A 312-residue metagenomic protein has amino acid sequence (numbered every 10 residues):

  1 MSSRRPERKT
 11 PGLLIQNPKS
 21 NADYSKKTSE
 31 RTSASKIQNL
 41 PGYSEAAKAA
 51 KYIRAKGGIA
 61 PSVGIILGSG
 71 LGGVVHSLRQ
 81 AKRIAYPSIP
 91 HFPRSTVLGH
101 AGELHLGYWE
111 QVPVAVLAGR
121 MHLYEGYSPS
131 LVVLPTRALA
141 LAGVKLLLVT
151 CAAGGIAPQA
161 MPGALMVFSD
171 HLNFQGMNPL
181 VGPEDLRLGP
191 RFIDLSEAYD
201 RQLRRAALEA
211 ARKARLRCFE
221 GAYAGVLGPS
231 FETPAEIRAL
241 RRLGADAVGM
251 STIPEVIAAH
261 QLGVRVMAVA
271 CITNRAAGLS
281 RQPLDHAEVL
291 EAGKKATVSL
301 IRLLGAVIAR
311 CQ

Functional and structural regions predicted by a protein language model:
M1-L40, A309-Q312: Short, basic, low-complexity termini and linkers enriched in Ser/Thr/Gly/Pro that act as targeting/leader peptides
Q38-L195: Metabolite-binding pocket within alpha/beta catalytic cores that recognizes anionic/polar moieties
Y52, K56, Q202, A206-R217 (+1 more regions): Generic non-transmembrane alpha-helical segments
L139-L141, R241, H260: Non-catalytic positions within long, well-ordered alpha-helices that form the structural scaffold/packing of enzyme
K145-L146, D246, R265: Short acidic/polar active-site loop segments enriched in Thr and Asp
A210-D246: Active-site/ligand-binding-proximal alpha/beta "capping" segment
M250-E288: Zn-dependent metallopeptidase/amidohydrolase metal-coordination segment
A276-Q312: His/Asp/Glu-rich mid-to-C-terminal helical/loop segments that flank catalytic regions of hydrolases
